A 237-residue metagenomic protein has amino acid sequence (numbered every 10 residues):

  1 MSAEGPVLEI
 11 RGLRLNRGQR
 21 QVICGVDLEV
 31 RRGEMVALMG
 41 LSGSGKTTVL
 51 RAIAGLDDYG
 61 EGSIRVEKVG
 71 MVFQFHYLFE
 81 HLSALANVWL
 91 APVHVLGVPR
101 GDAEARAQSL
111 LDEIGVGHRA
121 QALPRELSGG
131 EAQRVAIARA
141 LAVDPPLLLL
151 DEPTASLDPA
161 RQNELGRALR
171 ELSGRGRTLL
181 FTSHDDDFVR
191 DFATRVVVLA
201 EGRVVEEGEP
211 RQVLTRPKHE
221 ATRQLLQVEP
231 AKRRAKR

Functional and structural regions predicted by a protein language model:
A54: Helix-to-loop junction immediately C-terminal to a conserved catalytic motif
R100-R119: Conserved ABC ATPase "signature" region
L123-L127, E131: Conserved ABC ATPase signature
D144: Conserved catalytic motifs of ABC-family nucleotide-binding domains
L148-D151: Catalytic Walker B motif of ABC-type/P-loop ATPase nucleotide-binding domains
S183-H184: H-loop/switch region of ABC-family ATPase nucleotide-binding domains
V189-D191: A short, surface-exposed alpha-helical micro-motif characterized by mixed small hydrophobic and charged/polar residues
